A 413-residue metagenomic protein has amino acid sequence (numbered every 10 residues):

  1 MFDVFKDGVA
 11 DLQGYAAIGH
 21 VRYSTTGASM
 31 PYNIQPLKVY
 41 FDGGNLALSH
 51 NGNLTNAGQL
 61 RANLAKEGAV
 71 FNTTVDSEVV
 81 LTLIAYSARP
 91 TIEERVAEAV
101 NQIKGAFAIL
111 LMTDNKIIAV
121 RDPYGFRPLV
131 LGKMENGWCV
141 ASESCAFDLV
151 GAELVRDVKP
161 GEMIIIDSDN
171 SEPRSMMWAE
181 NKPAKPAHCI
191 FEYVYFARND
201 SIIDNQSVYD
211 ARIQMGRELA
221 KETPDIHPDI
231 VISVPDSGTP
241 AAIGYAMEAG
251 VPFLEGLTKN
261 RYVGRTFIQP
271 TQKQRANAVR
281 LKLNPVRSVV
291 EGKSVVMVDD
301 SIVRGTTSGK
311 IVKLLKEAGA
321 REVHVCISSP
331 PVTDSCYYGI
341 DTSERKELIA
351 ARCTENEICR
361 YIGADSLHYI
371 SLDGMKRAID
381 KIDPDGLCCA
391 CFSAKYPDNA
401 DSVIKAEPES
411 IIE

Functional and structural regions predicted by a protein language model:
M1-P160, I165-D229, V234, E322: Conserved short alpha-helical segments that host acidic/polar catalytic motifs at enzyme active sites
T25-T26, N56, F126-R127, F147-L149 (+6 more regions): Flexible loop/turn segments at secondary-structure boundaries
N33, Y86-R89, I268-K273, G339-I340 (+1 more regions): Short, surface-exposed amphipathic charged segments that create phosphate/polyanion-binding patches used for binding
S49, M112, V120-R121, G132 (+11 more regions): Generic beta-strand/beta-sheet core signal
A69, R89-P90, P224-P228, M247-L254 (+2 more regions): Secondary-structure transition/capping motifs at alpha-helix termini and the adjoining loop/turn into the next element
E98, C145-A146, V150-L154, V158-E162 (+5 more regions): Phosphate/diphosphate-binding loops
V100, N115-K116, G151-D157, G256 (+1 more regions): PRPP-dependent phosphoribosyltransferase catalytic core
G250-V296, G305-T306, T333-D341: Short, glycine/charge-rich flexible loops or terminal/linker lids adjacent to PRPP-binding catalytic cores
